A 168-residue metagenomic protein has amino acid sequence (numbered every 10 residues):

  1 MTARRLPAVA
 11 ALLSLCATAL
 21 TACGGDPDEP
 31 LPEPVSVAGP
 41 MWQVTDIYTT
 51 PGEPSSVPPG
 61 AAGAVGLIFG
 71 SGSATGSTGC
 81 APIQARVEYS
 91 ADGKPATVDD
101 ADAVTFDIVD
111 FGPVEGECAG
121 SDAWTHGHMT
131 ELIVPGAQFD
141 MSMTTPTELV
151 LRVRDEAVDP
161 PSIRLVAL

Functional and structural regions predicted by a protein language model:
T2-V9, L20-L168: Lipid interaction determinants
S14-L20: Hydrophobic core
